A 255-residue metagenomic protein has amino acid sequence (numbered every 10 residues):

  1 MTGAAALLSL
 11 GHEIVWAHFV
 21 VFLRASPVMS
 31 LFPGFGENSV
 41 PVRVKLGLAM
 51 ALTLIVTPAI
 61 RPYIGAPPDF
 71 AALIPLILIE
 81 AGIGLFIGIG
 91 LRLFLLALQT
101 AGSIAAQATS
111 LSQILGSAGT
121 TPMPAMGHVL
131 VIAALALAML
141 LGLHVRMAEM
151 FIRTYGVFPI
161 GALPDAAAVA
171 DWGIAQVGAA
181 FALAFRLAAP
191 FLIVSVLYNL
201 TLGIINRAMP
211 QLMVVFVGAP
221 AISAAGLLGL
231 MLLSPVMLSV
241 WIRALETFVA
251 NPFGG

Functional and structural regions predicted by a protein language model:
M1-G255: Hydrophobic alpha-helical segments and their helix-loop boundaries in membrane and membrane-proximal proteins
